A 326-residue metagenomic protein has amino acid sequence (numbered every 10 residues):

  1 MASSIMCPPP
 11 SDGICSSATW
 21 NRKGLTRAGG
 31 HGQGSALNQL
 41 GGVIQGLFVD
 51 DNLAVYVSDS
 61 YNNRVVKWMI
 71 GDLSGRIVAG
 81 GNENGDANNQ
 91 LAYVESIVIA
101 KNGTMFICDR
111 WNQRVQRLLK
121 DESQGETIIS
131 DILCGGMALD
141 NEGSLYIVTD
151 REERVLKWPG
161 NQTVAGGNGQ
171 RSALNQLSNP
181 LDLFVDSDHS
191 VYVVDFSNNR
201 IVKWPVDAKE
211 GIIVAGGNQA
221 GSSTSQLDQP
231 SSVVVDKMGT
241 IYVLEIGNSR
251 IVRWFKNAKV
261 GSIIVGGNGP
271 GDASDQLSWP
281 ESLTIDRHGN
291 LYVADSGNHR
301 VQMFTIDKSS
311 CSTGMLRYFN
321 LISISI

Functional and structural regions predicted by a protein language model:
P9-V43, D72-E95, D121-L133, G160-L181 (+3 more regions): Gly/Pro-rich loop segments of beta-rich domains
G46-L47, I97, M137, L183 (+2 more regions): Hydrophobic core register within WD40 beta-propeller blades
D50, A100, D140-E142, D186 (+2 more regions): Structural WD40 beta-propeller signal
N52, S60, N102, R110 (+8 more regions): Short loop/turn segments immediately following the C-termini of beta-strands
A54-D72, R76-G81, N89-K120: Eukaryotic helix-linker segments that join adjacent hydrophobic helices
A54-Y56, T104-F106, S144-I147, V191-Y192 (+2 more regions): Conserved beta-propeller blade signature
N63-V66, Q113-Q116, E153-L156, N199-I201 (+2 more regions): Structural signal for beta-propeller blades
T224-N257: Loop/turn-rich, solvent-exposed surfaces of beta-rich toroidal or solenoidal domains
